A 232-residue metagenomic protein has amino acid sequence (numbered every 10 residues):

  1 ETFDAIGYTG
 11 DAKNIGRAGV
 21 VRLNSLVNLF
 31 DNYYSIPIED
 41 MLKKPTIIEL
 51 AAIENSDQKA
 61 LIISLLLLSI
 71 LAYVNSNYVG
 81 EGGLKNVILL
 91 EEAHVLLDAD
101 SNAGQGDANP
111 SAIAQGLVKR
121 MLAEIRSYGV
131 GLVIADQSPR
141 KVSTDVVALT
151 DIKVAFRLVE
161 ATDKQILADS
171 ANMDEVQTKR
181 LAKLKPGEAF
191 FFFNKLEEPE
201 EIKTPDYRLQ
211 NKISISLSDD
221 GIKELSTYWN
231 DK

Functional and structural regions predicted by a protein language model:
E1-A123, S127, A189-F193: P-loop NTPase motor domains
E1-T2, E54-D57, V95-D98, G104 (+4 more regions): Flexible loop/turn segments at secondary-structure boundaries
T2-A5, R22, L26, S170 (+3 more regions): Residues that form generic nucleotide/phosphate-binding pockets
A60-I63, A103, A168-S170, A182 (+2 more regions): Surface-exposed beta-strand edges and their flanking turn/coil or helix-capping segments
L65-S69, D107, I152-V154, N172-Q177 (+2 more regions): Short, low-complexity, polar/charged sequence segments that are solvent-exposed and flexible
I113-D206: Conserved ATP-driven motor cores of ASCE-family P-loop NTPases powering translocation/secretion/packaging/pilus
G187-K232: Conserved P-loop NTPase motor module
